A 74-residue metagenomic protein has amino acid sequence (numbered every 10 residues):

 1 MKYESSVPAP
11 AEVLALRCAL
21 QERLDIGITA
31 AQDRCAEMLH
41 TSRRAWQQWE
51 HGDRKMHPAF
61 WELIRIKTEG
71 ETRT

Functional and structural regions predicted by a protein language model:
M1, R44-Q47, A59: Short, low-complexity intrinsically disordered segments
M1-I26, E62: A short, Lys/Arg-rich alpha-helix, primarily the initiator
S6-P8, L16, D33, R65 (+1 more regions): Cell-envelope/ECM-targeting effectors and their regulatory/trafficking segments
L24-Q47: Short alpha-helical DNA-recognition segment
H40, R54-T74: DNA major-groove recognition helix of helix-turn-helix/homeodomain DNA-binding modules
